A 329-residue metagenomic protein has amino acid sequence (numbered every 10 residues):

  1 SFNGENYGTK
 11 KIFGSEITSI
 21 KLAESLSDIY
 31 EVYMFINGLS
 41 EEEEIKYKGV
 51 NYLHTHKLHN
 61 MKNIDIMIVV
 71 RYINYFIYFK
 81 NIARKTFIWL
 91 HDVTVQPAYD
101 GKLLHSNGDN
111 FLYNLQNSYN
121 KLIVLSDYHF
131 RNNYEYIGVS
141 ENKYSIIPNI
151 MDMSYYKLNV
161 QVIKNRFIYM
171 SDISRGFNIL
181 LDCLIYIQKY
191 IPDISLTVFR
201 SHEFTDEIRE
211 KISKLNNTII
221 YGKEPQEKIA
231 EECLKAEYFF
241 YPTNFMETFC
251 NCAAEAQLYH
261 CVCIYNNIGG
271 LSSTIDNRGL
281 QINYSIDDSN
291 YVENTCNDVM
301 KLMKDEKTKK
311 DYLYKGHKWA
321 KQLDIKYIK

Functional and structural regions predicted by a protein language model:
S118-K143, M153: A short, active-site helix/loop in glycosyltransferases that binds the activated sugar's phosphate group
I123, N159-G176, L181-L184, Q188 (+1 more regions): Conserved donor-binding/catalytic core segment of Leloir-type glycosyltransferases
Y128-H129, I146-Y156, H202-E203: Short beta-strand->alpha-helix junction loop in the catalytic core of nucleotide-activated group-transfer enzymes
S174, T243-N251, S272-S273: Nucleotide-sugar-dependent
D206-E227: Nucleotide-activated donor-binding/catalytic signature segment of Leloir-type glycosyltransferases, i.e., the conserved
L234-T248, C261: Acidic donor-binding loop of glycosyltransferase active sites
S272-M300: Change "using UDP/GDP/dTDP sugars" to "using nucleotide sugars
I286, E306-K329: A charged, aromatic-enriched C-terminal amphipathic alpha-helix characteristic of glycosyltransferases across folds
